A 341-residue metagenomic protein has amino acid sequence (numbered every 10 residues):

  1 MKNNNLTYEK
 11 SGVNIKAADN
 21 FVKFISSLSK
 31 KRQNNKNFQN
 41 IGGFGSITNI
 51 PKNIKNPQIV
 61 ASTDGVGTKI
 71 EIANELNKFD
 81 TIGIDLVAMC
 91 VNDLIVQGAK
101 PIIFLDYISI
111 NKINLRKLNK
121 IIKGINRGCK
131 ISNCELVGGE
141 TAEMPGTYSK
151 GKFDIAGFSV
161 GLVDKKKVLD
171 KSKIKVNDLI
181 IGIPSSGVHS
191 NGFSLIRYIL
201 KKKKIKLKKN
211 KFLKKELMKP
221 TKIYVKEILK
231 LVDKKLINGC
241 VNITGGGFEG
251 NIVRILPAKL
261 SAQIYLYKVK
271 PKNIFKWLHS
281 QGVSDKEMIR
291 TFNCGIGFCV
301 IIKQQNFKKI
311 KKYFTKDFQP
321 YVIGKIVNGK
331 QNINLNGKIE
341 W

Functional and structural regions predicted by a protein language model:
K2-G12, S27, K117-S132, Y148-F153 (+2 more regions): Glycine-/charge-enriched secondary-structure boundary and capping motifs
Y8-R32: Acidic/polar, glycine-rich intrinsically disordered N-terminal extensions of enzymes
V22, I54, G67, E143 (+3 more regions): Residue-level detector of flexible, active-site-proximal loop/helix-junction positions within diverse enzyme catalytic
S27-S186: Glycine-rich phosphate/pyrophosphate-binding loop regions near the starts of catalytic domains
N49-I50, V160, K201, V300-I302: Short beta-strand-to-turn element immediately C-terminal to the catalytic PLP-Schiff-base lysine in fold type I
K69-I70, S190-G192, D233, I252: Short helix/loop capping segments that flank catalytic or ligand/cofactor-binding pockets
V176-K215: Acidic, glycine-rich loop-and-beta core segments that form the ion-binding/anion-interacting portion of active sites
